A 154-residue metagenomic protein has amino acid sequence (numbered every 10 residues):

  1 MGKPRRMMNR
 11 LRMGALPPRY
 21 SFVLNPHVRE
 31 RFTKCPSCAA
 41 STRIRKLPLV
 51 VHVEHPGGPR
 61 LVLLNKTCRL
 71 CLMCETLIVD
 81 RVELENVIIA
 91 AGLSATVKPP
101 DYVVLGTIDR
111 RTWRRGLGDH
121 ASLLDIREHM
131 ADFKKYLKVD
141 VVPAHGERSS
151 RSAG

Functional and structural regions predicted by a protein language model:
R10-L24, P48-R60: Short Cys/His-rich Zn2+-coordinating modules
L24-P26, C35, I89: A composition-biased, non-transmembrane "mature-region" signal
R29-F32, C68-C71: Residues immediately within or flanking Cys/His clusters that coordinate Zn2+ in small zinc-binding modules
R31-L64: Short recognition patches in nucleic-acid-associated and regulatory proteins
S37-A40, L72-T76: Short Cys/His-rich local motifs and their 1-3 flanking residues in nucleic-acid-associated proteins and small
L49-P59, N86-V97: Short cysteine/histidine-rich metal-coordination sites, predominantly Zn2+-binding motifs
I78-N86: Iron-sulfur (Fe-S) cluster-binding segments and ferredoxin-like electron-carrier domains, especially [2Fe-2S]
V87-G154: Long, contiguous alpha-helical scaffold regions
